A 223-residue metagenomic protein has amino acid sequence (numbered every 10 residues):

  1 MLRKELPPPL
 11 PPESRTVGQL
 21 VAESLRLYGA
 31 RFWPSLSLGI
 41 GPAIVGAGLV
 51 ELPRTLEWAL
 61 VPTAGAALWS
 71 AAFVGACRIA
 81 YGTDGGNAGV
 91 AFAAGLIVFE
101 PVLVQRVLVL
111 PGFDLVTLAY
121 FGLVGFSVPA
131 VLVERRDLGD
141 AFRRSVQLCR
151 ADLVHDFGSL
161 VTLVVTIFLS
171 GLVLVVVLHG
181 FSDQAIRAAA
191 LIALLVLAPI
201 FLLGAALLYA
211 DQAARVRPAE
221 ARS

Functional and structural regions predicted by a protein language model:
M1-S223: Hydrophobic alpha-helical membrane segments
